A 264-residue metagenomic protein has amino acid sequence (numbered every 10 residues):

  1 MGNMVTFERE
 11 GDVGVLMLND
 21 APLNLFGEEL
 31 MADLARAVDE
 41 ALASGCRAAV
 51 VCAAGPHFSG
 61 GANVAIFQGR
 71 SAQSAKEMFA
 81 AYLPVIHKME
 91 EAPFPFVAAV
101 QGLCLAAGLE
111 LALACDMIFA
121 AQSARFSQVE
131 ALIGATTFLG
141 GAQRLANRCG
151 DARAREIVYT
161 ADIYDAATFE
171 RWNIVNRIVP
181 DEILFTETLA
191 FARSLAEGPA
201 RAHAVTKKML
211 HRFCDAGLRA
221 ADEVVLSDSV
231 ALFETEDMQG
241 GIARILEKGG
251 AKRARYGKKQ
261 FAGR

Functional and structural regions predicted by a protein language model:
M1-G11, A41-L42, A161-A167, T186 (+1 more regions): C-terminal alpha-helix plus adjacent terminal tail
G11-D20, E29-R70, K88-A98, M117 (+1 more regions): A structural preference for short, pocket-lining loop segments at secondary-structure junctions
L30-L34, M78-A81, L184, V225: Hydrophobic alpha-helical membrane-association signature
M31, V64, Y82, A142 (+4 more regions): A general structural signal for well-ordered alpha-helical segments in protein cores
G69-A81: A short acidic, glycine-rich active-site loop that binds or catalyzes chemistry on phosphate/adenosine moieties
H87-A200, T235, G240: Crotonase-fold acyl-CoA enzyme core
